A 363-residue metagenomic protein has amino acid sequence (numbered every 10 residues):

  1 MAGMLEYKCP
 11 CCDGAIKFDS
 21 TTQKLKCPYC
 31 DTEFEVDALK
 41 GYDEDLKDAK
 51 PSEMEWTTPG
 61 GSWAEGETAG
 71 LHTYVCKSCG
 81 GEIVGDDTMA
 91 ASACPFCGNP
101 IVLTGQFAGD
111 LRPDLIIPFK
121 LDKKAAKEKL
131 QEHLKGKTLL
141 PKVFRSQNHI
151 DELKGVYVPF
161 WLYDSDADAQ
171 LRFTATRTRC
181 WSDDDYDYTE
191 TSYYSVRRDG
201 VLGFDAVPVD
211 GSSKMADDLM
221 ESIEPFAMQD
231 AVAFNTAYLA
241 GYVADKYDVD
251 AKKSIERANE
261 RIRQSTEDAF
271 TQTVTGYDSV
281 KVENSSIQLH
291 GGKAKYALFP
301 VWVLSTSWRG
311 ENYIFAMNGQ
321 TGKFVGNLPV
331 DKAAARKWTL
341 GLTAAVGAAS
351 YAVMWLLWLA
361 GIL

Functional and structural regions predicted by a protein language model:
A2-M4, E35-L71, G105-E132: Intrinsically disordered, low-complexity segments
M4-E6, T22-K24, A69-T73, T88-A91: Residues immediately within or flanking Cys/His clusters that coordinate Zn2+ in small zinc-binding modules
C9-C12, C27-C30, C76-C79, C94-C97: Short cysteine-rich clusters marking metal-coordination/redox-active sites
C11-F18, P59-E67, S78-G85: Short, intrinsically disordered, charge-biased short linear motifs at domain edges
F18-D19, V36-D37, G85-D86, L103-T104: Short, non-ligating residues that shape and space the ligands of small metal-coordination modules and catalytic
L111-R309, K337, W358-L363: Charged, low-complexity helical/coil segments in non-catalytic cytosolic or luminal regions
F299-L328: Extended, hydrophilic extramembrane loops/domains of integral membrane proteins
K332-L363: C-terminal single-pass membrane-anchor helix
